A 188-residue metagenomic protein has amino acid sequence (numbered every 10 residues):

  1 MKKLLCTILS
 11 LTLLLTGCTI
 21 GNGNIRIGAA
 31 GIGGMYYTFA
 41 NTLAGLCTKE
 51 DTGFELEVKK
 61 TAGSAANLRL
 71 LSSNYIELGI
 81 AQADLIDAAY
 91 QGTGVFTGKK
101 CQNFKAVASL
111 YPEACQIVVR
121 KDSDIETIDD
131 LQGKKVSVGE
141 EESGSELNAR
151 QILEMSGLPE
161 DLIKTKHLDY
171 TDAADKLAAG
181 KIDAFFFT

Functional and structural regions predicted by a protein language model:
M1-L4, I8: Positively charged n-region of N-terminal signal peptides that target proteins for export
G23-E50, F54, E113-A179: Bilobed "Venus flytrap"/periplasmic-binding protein-like clamshell domains and structurally analogous long
A44-G45, K59-G98, A173-K176: Pocket-flanking alpha-helical
E57, G79-A81, Q116-V118, S137-G139 (+1 more regions): Structural recognition of the beta-strand scaffold that forms the well-ordered cores of secreted hydrolase catalytic
L68, I76-I80, L162-K164, L168-T188: Ligand-binding pocket segment of bilobal, Venus flytrap-like solute-binding proteins
T97-L110, C115: A structural signal for short loop-to-beta-strand junctions that line the ligand-binding cleft of periplasmic/secreted
